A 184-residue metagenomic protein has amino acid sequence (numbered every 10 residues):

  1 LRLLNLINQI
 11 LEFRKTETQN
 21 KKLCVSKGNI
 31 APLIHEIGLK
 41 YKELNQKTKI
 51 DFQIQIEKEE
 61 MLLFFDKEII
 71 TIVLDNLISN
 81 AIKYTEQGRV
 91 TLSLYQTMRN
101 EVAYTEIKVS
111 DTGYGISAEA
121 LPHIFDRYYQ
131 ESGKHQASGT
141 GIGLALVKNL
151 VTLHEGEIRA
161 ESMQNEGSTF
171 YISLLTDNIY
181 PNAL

Functional and structural regions predicted by a protein language model:
R2-F13, L33: Coiled-coil phosphoacceptor/dimerization helix of two-component systems
R14-V25: Helix-loop junction within the histidine kinase core
C24-N29, Q46, D51-M61, T97: Conserved catalytic submotifs in the C-terminal HATPase_c
I116-Y128: Short conserved segment of the HATPase_c
Y129-G139: Glycine-rich ATP-lid/hinge loop adjacent to the conserved G-boxes
G143, V147: Short alpha-helical Gxxx[C/S/T] motif in the catalytic ATP-binding
